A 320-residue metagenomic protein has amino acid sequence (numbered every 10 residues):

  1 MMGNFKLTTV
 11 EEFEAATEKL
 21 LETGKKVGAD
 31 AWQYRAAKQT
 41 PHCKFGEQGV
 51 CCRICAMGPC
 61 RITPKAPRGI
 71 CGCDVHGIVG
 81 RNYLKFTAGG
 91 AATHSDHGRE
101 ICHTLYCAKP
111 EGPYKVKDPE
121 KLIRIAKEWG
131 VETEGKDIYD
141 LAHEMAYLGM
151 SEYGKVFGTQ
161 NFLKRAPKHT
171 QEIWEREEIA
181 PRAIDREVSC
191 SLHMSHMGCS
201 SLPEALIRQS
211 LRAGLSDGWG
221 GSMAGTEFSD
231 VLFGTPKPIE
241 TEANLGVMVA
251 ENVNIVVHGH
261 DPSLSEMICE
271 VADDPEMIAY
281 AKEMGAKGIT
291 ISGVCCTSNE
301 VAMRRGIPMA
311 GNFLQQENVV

Functional and structural regions predicted by a protein language model:
M2-V320: Metallocofactor- and cofactor-centric catalytic cores in central/energy metabolism, strongly enriched
